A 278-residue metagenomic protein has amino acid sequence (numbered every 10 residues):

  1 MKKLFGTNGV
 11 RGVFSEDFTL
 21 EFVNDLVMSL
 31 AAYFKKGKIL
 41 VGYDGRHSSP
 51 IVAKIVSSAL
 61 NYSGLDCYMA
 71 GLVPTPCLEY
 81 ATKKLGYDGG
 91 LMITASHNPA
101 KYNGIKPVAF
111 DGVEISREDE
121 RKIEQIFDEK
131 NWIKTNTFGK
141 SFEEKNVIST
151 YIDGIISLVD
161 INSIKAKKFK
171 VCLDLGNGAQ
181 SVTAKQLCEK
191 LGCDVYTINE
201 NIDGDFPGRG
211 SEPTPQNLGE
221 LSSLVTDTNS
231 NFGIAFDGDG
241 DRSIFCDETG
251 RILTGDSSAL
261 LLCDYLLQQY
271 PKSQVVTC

Functional and structural regions predicted by a protein language model:
M1-G64, S141-K170: An N-terminal, well-structured beta->alpha segment
K2, S15-F22, D44, S48 (+10 more regions): Catalytic cores of large soluble enzymes that bind and process phosphate-bearing ligands
F22-S29, C77, Y151-G154, N217-E220 (+2 more regions): Well-ordered alpha-helical segments embedded in enzymatic catalytic cores
M28, A32, I39-N103, Q186-C246: N-terminal small/polar loop signature for handling phosphorylated ligands or for N-terminal nucleophile
L40, G89, K170-C172, V276: Conserved beta-strand elements of the Class I
D66-C67, K170, K272-V275: Short active-site oxyanion
A100-K101, P107-S116, Q125, E220 (+1 more regions): Replace "Mg2+/Mn2+-dependent" with "divalent metal-dependent
N103-T228: Gly/Ser/Thr-enriched, mixed-charge loops and adjacent short helices that form phosphate/oxyanion-binding elements
